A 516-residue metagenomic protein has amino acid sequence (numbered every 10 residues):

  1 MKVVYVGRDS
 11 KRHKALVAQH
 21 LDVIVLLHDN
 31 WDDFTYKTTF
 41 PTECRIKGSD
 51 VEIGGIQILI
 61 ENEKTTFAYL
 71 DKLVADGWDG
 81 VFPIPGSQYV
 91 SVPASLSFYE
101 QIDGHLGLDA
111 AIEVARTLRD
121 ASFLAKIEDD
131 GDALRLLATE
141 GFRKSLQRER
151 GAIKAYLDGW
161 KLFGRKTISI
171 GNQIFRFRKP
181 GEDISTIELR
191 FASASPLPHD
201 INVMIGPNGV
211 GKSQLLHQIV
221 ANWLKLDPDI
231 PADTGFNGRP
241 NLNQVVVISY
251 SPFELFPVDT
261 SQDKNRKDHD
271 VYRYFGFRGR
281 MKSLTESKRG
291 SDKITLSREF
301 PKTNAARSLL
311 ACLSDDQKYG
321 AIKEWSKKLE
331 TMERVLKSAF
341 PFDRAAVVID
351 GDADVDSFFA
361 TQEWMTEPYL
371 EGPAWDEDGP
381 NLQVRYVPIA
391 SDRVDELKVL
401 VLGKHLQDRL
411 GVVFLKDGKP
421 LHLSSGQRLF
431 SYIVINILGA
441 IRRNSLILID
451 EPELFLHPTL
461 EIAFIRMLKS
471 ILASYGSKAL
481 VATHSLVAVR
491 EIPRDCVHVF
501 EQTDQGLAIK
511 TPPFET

Functional and structural regions predicted by a protein language model:
M1-T167: Long, basic/Gly/Ser/Thr-rich N-terminal segments that mediate initial subcellular attachment or targeting
I60-F123, E128, L226-S308: ABC ATPase nucleotide-binding domain signature region
E128-S195, R280-S425, I435-R442: Extended helical coiled-coil dimerization/tether regions that scaffold and oligomerize large DNA-maintenance assemblies
I170-N172, L242, G476: A broad structural signal for short, well-ordered beta-strand segments within beta-sheet-rich domains
F177-F236, G403-T516: Switch/communication elements of ASCE P-loop NTPase nucleotide-binding domains
W223-D227, P252-F253, F340-R344, L472: A generic secondary-structure signal for well-formed alpha-helical elements
V245, L313-S314, Q502-G506: Short acidic (Asp/Glu) and glycine-rich catalytic loops that position anionic groups and cofactors
V246-S249, R344-D350, L448, L480-V481 (+1 more regions): A structural signal for short, well-ordered beta-strand segments and their strand-loop junctions that often border
